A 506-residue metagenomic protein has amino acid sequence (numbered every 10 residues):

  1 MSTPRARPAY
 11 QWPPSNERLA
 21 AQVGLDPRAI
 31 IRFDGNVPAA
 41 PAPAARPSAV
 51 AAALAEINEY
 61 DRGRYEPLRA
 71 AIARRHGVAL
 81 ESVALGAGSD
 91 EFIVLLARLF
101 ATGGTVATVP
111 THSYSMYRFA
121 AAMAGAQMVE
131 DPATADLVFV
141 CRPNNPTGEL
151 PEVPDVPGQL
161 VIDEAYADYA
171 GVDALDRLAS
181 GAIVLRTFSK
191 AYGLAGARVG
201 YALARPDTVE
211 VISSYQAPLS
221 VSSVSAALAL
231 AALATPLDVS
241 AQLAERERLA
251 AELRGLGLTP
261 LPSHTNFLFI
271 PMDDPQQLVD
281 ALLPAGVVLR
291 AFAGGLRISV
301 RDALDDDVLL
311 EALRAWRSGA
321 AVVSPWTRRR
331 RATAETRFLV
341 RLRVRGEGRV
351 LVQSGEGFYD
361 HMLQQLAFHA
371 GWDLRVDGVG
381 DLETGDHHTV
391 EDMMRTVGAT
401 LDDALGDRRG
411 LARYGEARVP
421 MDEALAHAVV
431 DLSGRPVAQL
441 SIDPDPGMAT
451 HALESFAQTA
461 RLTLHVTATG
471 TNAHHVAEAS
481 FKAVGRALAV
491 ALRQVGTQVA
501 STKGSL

Functional and structural regions predicted by a protein language model:
S2-D90, L95: N-terminal small-domain helix-loop-helix segment of the aminotransferase-like
A44, D274-D280, L304-L309: Short, conserved charged micro-motifs
R64, A182-P260: PLP-dependent aminotransferase class I/II
L99-A120: Conserved PLP-anchoring active-site segment centered on the Schiff-base-forming lysine
R118, A122-A170: Active-site phosphate-binding strand-loop segment of PLP-dependent enzymes
L243, L253-A285, L296, V300: Conserved PLP-binding catalytic core of the aspartate aminotransferase-like
P284-A285, G294-V322: PLP-dependent enzyme catalytic core of the Aspartate aminotransferase-like
V322-L506: Polyanion-binding surfaces on beta-sheet-dominated domains and ring/shell assemblies
